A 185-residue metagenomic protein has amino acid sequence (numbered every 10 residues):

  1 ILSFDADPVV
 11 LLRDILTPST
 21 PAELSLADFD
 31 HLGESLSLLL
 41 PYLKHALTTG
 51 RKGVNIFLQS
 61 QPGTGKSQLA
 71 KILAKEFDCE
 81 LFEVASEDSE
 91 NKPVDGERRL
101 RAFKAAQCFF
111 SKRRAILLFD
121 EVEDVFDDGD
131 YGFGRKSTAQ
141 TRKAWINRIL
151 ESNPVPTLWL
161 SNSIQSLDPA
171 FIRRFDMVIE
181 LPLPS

Functional and structural regions predicted by a protein language model:
I1-L24: Interdomain "pre-motor" coupling segment immediately N-terminal to P-loop NTPase/helicase cores
D7, L11, S25, S137-T141 (+1 more regions): Serine/threonine-rich low-complexity intrinsically disordered regions
T20-L38: Dynamic helix-loop-helix/coil hinge segments at AAA+ ATPase domain boundaries and subdomain interfaces
G33-S185: Walker A/P-loop NTP-binding motif of AAA+ ATPase domains
